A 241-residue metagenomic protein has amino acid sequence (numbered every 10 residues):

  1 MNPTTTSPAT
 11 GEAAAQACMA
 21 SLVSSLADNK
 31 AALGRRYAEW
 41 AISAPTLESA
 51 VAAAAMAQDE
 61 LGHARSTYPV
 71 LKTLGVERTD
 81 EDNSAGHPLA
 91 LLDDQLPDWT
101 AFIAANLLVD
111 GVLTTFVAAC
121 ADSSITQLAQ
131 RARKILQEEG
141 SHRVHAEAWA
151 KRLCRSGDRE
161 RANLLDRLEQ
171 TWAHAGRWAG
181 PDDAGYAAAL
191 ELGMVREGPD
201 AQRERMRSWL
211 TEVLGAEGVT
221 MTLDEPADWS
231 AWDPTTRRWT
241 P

Functional and structural regions predicted by a protein language model:
N2-S24, D82-N106, S123, S156-G157 (+1 more regions): Acidic/His metal-coordination segments adjacent to aromatic residues that form catalytic metal sites in metalloenzymes
C18-S25, A44-H63, A101-F102, Q127-E139: Alpha-helical scaffold segments that form or flank carboxylate-/histidine-based iron centers
N29-Y37, H63, V109-F116, H142: Amphipathic, well-ordered alpha-helical segments in soluble domains
L33-A55, L113-L128: Helix-loop segments that flank and shape redox-cofactor active sites
M56-N83, A146-K151: Conserved alpha-helical segments that form or flank metal/cofactor-binding pockets of metalloenzymes
A90-H145: Internal, conserved structured core segments that host functional sites
Q127-A187: A contiguous pocket-lining binding segment that forms or flanks enzyme active sites
R161-P241: Extended, helix-rich structural scaffolds rather than catalytic motifs
